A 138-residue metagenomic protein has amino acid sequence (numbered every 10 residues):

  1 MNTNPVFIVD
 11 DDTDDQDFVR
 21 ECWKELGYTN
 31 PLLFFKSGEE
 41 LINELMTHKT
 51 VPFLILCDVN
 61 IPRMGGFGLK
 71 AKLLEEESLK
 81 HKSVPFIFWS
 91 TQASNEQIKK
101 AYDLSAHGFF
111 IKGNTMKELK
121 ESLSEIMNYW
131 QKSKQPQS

Functional and structural regions predicted by a protein language model:
N4-D14, V19-W23, I55, I87: Conserved acidic segment of CheY-like receiver
R20, F34-L54, K120: Acidic, metal-coordinating helix/loop segments flanking the phosphotransfer/catalytic sites of two-component signaling
S37, G65-A71: Acidic catalytic/metal-coordinating carboxylates
F53, C57-P62, S90: Active-site residues of response regulator receiver
G68, A93-G108, N114: Alpha4 helix (beta4-alpha4-beta5 surface) of REC/receiver domains from two-component response regulators
K80-A93: A short, hydrophobic beta-strand element within the central beta-sheet of small alpha/beta folds
N114-S124: C-terminal output helix
L123-S124, N128-S138: CheY-like receiver
